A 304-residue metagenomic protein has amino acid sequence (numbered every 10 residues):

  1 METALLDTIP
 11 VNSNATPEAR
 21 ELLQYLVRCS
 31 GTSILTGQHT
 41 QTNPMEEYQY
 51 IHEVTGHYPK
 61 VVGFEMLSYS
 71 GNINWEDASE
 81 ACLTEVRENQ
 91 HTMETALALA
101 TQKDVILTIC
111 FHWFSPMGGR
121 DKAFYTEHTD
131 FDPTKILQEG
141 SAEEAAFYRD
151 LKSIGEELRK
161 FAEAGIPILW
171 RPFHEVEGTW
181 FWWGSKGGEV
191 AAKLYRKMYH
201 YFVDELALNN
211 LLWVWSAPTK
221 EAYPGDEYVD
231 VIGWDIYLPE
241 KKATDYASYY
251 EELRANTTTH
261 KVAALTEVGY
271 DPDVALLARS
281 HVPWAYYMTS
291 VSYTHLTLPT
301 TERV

Functional and structural regions predicted by a protein language model:
M1-K60, S79: N-terminal module-boundary/linker segments of secreted carbohydrate-active enzymes
I34-T36, K60-F64, L107-I109, I168-W170 (+4 more regions): Hydrophobic faces of well-ordered beta-strands that scaffold small-molecule active sites in alpha/beta enzyme cores
P44-V54, P218-A222, P272-L276: Short, acidic/polar
E47-G71, Q102-T108: Catalytic domains of carbohydrate-active enzymes, especially glycoside hydrolases
C82-P172, V176-L194, L208: Substrate-binding cleft of extracellular glycoside hydrolase catalytic domains
R171, Y199, V203-K220, V262-Y270: Aromatic-lined carbohydrate-recognition surfaces of secreted/lumenal glycan-active proteins
K220-L276, R303: Glycoside hydrolase catalytic-domain groove-lining segments
T294-T300: Conserved small/polar residues in nucleotide/adenosyl-binding loops
